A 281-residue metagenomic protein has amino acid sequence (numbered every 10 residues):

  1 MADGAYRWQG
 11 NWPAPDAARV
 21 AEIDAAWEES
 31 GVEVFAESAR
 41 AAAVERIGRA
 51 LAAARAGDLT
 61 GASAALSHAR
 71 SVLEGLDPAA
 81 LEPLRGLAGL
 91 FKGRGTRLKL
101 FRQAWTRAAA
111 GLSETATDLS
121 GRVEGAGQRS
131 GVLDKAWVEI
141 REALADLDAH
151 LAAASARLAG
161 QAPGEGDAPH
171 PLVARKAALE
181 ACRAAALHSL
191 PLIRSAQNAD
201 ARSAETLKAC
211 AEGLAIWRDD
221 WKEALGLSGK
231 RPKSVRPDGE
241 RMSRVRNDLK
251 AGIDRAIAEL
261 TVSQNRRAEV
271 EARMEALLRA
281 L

Functional and structural regions predicted by a protein language model:
M1-L144, D148: Leu/Val/Ala/Ile-rich N-terminal alpha-helices, chiefly Sec-type signal peptides and the beginnings
D16, V20, P83, A88-A104 (+9 more regions): Generic ordered-secondary-structure signal
F91, F101-A104, A108-I216: Long amphipathic alpha-helical segments with strong coiled-coil/leucine-zipper propensity
G160-L281: Long amphipathic all-alpha helical oligomerization modules
